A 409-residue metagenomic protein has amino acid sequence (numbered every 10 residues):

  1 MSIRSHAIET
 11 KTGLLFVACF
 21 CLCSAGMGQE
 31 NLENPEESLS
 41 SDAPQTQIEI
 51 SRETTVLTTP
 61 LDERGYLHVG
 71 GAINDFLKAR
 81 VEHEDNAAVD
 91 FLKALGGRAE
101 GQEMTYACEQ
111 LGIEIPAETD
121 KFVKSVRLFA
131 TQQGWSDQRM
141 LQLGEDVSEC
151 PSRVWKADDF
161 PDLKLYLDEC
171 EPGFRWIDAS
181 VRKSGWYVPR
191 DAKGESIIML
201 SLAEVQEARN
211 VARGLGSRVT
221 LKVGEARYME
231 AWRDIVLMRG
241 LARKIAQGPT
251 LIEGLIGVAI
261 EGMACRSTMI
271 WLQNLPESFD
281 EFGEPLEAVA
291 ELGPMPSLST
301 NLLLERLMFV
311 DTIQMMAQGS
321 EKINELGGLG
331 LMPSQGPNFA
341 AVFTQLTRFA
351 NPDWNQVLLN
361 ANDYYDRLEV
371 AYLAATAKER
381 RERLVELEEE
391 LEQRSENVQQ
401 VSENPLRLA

Functional and structural regions predicted by a protein language model:
S2-L14: Bacterial N-terminal signal peptides that target proteins for export
A18-L22, G26-A409: Short acidic linear motifs
